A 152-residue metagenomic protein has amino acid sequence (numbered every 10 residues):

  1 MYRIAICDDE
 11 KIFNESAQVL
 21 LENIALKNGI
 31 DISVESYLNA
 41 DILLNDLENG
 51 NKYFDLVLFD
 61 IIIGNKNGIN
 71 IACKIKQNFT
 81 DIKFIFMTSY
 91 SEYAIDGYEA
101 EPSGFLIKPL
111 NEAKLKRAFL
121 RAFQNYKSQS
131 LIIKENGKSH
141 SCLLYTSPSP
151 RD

Functional and structural regions predicted by a protein language model:
M1, D31-S33, D81, P102: A generic structural signal for alpha->beta connector loops
Y2-L21, V57: Conserved acidic segment of CheY-like receiver
I6, S36, F86-M87: Conserved SAM-binding loop
E15-I24, L43-L47, A72: Short, well-ordered amphipathic alpha-helices
L26-N39, D46: Short hydrophobic/Thr-rich beta-strand motif most characteristic of the beta2 strand and flanking loop of CheY-like
N45, N49, Y53-S130: CheY-like receiver
I132-G137: The phosphoinositide-binding surface of pleckstrin homology
Y145-D152: Conserved small/polar residues in nucleotide/adenosyl-binding loops
